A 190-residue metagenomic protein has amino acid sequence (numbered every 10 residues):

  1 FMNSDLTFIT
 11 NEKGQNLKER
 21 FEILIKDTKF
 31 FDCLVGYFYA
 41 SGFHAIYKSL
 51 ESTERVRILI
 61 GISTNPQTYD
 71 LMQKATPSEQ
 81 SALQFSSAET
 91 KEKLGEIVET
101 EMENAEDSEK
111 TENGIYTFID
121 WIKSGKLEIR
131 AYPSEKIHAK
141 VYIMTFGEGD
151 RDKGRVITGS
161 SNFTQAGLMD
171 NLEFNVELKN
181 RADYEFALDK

Functional and structural regions predicted by a protein language model:
F1-K190: PLD/PLD-like phosphodiesterase catalytic module centered on the HKD motif
